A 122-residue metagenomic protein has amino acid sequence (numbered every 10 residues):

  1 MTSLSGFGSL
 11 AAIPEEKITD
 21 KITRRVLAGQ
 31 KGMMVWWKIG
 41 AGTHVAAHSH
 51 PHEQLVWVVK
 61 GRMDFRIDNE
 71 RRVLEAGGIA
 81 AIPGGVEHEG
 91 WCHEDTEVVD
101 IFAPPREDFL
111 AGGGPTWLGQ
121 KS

Functional and structural regions predicted by a protein language model:
M1-K31, V35, G114-S122: A short, N-terminal "cap"/entry segment at the start of jelly-roll beta-barrel domains of the cupin/DSBH fold
D20, V35-S49: Conserved short histidine dyad/triad with adjacent acidic residue
Q30, R66-E70: Short strand-coil-strand connectors
M34-V35, H44-V45, G61-R66, A80: Short beta-strand segments in beta-sandwich/barrel cores
K38-G40, H50-F65: Short, conserved beta-strand element in jelly-roll/cupin
V59-K60, E75-A76, E94: A cytosolic small-molecule/anion-sensing beta-strand core signal
E70-G84: Short acidic-glycine-tyrosine-enriched beta hairpin
G84-D108: Ligand-binding loop in jelly-roll beta-barrel domains
